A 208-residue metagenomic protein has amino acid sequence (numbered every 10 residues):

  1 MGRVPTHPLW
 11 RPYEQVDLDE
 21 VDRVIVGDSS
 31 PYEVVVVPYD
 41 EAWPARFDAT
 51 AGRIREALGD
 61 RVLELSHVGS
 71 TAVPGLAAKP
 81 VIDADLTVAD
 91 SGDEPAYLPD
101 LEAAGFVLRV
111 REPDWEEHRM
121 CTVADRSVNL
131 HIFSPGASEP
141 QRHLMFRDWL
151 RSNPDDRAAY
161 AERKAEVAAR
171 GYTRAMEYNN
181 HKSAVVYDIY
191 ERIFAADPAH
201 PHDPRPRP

Functional and structural regions predicted by a protein language model:
G2-S66, P198: Helical scaffold of the NTase/Pol beta-like nucleotidyltransferase catalytic core
Y32-V35, P80-A84, R126-V128: Short amphipathic alpha-helical segments
V35-W43, L86-T87, F146-L150: Short histidine-centered catalytic/ligand-binding loop motif
Y39-I54, V88-A124: Metal-dependent nucleotidyltransferase catalytic core
R53-I82, L86-P95: Active-site nucleotide-donor binding segment shared across nucleotidyl transfer reactions
D83, Y160, Y178: A residue-level signal for conserved active-site and pocket-lining positions in enzyme catalytic cores
V110-K164: Conserved, surface-exposed functional patches that form binding/active-site neighborhoods
A169-P208: Charged phosphate-binding loop/patch that engages nucleotide di/tri-phosphates or the phosphate backbone of nucleic
